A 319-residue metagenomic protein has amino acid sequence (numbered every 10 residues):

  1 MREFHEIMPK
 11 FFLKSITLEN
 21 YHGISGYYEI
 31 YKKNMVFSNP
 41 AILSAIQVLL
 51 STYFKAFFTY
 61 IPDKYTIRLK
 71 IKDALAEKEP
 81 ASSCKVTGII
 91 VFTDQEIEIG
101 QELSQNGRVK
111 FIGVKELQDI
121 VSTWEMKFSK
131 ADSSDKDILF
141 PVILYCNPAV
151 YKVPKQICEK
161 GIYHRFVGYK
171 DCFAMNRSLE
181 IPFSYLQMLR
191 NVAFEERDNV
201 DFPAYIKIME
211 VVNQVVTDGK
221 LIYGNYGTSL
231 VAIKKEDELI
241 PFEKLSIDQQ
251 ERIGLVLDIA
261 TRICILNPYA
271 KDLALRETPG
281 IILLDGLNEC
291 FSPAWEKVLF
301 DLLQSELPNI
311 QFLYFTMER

Functional and structural regions predicted by a protein language model:
M1-K64, L230-R319: Switch/communication elements of ASCE P-loop NTPase nucleotide-binding domains
M1-M175, P308-N309: P-loop NTPase switch/coupling surface
R2-K10, Y185-G224: Amphipathic alpha-helical domain-onset/packing element
N39-I42, E77-E79, R197-D201, Y205 (+1 more regions): Aromatic-acidic/polar surface patches that form glycan- and anion
Y53-F57, G88-I90, F128-D132, I208-G219 (+3 more regions): Hydrophobic, Leu/Ile/Phe/Ala-enriched alpha-helical segments that form helix-helix packing faces
A74-A76, F111, E195-N199, C290: Charge-dense, low-complexity intrinsically disordered segments
M175-N199, L221, K244, Q250 (+1 more regions): Carbohydrate transferase catalytic cores enriched for Leloir-type hexosyltransferases
Y226-T228: Short Gly/Ser/Thr- and Asp/Glu-enriched loop/turn motifs at secondary-structure junctions
